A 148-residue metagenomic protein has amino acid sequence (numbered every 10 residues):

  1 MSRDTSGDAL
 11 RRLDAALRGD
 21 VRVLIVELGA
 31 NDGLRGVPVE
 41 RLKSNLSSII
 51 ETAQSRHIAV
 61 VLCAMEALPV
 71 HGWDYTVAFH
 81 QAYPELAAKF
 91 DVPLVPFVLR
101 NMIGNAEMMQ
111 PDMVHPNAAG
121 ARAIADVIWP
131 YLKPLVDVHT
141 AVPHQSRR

Functional and structural regions predicted by a protein language model:
M1-T5: A short beta-strand-loop structural module common to alpha/beta enzyme folds
D8-R148: Alpha-helical cap/lid subdomain in secreted, periplasmic, or secretory-pathway luminal O-acyl-processing enzymes
